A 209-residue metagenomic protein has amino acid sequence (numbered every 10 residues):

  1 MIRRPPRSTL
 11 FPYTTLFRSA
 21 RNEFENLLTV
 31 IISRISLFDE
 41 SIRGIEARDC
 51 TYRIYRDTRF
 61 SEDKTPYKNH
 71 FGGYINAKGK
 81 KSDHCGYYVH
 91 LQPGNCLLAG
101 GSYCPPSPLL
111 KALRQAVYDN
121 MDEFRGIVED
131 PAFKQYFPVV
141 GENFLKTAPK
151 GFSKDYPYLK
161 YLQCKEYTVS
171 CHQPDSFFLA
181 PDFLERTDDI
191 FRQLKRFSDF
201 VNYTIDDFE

Functional and structural regions predicted by a protein language model:
M1-P5, T9-L16: Short, small-residue-biased leader/transition segments that mark boundaries at the very start of proteins
P12, C50, N69, C85 (+1 more regions): Residues that flank catalytic or metal-binding motifs in active/ligand-binding sites
F17-A20, F24, L110-L113, V117 (+3 more regions): Amphipathic alpha-helical coiled-coil segments
R18-D63: Gly/Pro-rich turn-and-neighbor structural signature
E25-I32, E129-D130, P138-E209: Long, solvent-exposed, polar/charged low-complexity segments
D57-Y118: Aromatic- and glycine-enriched beta-alpha-beta binding-site module
L91-G151: Compact, glycine/acidic-enriched structural inserts
